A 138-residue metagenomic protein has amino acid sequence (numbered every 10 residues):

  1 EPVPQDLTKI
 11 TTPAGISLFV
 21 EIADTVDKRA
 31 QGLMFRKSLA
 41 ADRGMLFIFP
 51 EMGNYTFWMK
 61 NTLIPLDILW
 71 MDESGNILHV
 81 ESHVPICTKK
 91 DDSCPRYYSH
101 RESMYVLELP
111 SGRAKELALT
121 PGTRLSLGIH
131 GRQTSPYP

Functional and structural regions predicted by a protein language model:
E1-P138: Compact, glycine-rich, soluble single-domain proteins
